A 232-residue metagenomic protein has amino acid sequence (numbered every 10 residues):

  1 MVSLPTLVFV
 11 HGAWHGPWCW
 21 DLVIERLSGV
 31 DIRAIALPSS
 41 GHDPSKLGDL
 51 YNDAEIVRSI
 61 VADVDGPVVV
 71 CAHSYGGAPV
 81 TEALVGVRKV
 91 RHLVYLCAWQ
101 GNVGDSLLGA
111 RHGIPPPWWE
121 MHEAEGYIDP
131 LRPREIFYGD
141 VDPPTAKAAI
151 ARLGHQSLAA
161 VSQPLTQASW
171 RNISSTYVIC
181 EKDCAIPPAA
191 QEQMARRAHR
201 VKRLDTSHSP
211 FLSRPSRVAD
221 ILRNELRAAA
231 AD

Functional and structural regions predicted by a protein language model:
L4-D43, V68, G86-K89: Conserved HGGG/HGGXW glycine-rich cap/lid loop of the alpha/beta-hydrolase fold
L37-V69, L84-V85, L108-H112: Active-site loop/oxyanion-hole signature of alpha/beta-hydrolase fold enzymes
C71-G76, V80: Gly/Ala-rich beta-loop-alpha elbow adjacent to hydrolase catalytic centers
V85-P130, S157-V161, T166, I186-P187 (+1 more regions): Flexible "cap/lid" loop of the alpha/beta hydrolase fold
G126-S169: Conserved alpha/beta-hydrolase catalytic His-Asp/Glu region
I173-I179: Catalytic His-Asp charge-relay segment
C180-D205, S209-L212, R217, N224-E225: Conserved loop-alpha-helix segment in the C-terminal half of the alpha/beta-hydrolase fold that carries the catalytic
